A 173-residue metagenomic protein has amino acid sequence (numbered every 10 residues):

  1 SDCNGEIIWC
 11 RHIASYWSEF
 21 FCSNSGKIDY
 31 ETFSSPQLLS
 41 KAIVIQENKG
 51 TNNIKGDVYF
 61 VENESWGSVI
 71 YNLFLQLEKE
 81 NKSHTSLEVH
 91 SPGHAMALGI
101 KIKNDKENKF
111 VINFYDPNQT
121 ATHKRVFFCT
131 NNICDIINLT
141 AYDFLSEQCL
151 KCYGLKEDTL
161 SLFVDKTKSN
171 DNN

Functional and structural regions predicted by a protein language model:
D2-E19, H90-A95, L160: Active-site nucleophilic cysteine motif
R11, G67, P92, L98 (+1 more regions): Membrane-insertion modules used to breach or fuse lipid bilayers
Y16-P92: Conserved active-site-adjacent core of cysteine acyl-enzyme catalytic domains
K79-S83, K103-V111, N131-I137, S169: Exposed regions on extracellular, virion, or secretory-pathway luminal proteins
V89-A97, E107-F110: Short, surface-exposed coil-to-beta transition loops
L98-I100, L162: Broad, structure-driven detector of short, well-ordered beta-strand segments within folded domains
N104-F127: Catalytic Cys-His active-site segments of thiol-dependent hydrolases/isopeptidases
T120, R125-N173: Noncatalytic regulatory segments and standalone regulatory/sensor domains
